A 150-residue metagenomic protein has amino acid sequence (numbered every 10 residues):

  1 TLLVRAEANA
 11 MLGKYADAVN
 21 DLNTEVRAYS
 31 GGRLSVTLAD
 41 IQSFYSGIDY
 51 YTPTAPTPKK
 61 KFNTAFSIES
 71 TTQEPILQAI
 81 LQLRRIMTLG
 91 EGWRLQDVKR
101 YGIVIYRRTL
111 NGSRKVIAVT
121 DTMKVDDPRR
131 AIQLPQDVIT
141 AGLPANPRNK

Functional and structural regions predicted by a protein language model:
T1-K150: Acidic/polar-rich alpha-helix caps and helix-coil junctions
